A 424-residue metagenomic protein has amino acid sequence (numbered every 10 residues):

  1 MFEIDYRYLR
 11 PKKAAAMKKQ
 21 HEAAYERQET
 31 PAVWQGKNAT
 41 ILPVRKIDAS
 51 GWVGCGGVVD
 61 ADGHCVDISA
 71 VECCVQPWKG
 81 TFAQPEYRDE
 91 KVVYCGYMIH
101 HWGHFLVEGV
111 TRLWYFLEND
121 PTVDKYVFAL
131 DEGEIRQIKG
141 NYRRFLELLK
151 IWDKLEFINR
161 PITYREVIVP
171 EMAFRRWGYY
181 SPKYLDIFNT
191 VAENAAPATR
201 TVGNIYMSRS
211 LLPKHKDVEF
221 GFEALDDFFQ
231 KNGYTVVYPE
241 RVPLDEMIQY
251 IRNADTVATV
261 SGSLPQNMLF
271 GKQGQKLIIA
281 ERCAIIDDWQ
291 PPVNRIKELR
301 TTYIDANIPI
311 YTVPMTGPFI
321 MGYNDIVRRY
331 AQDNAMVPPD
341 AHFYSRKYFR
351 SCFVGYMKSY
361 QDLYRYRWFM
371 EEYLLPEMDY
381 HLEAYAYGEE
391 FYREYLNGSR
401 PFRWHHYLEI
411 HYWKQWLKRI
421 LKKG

Functional and structural regions predicted by a protein language model:
M1-W413, I420: The feature primarily captures lumenal catalytic ectodomains of type II secretory-pathway glycosyltransferases
